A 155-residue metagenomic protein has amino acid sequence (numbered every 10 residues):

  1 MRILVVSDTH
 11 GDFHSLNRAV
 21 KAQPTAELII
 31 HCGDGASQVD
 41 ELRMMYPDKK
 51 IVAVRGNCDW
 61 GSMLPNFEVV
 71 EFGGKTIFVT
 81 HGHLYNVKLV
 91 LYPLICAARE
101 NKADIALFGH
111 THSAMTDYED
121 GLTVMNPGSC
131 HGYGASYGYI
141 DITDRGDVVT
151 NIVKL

Functional and structural regions predicted by a protein language model:
R2-F72: Core catalytic region of metal-dependent phosphoesterases/phosphodiesterases, especially metallo-beta-lactamase-like
I3, N66, G73, R99-K102 (+2 more regions): Binuclear metal-dependent phosphoesterase catalytic core
V6, T80-H81, N126-P127: Thr-Gly-centered strand-to-loop micro-motif
H10-H14, A36-D40, C58-M63, Y85-V90 (+2 more regions): Active-site environment of divalent metal-dependent phosphoester hydrolases
A26, A103-D104: Local beta-strand N-terminus motif with an aromatic residue
V52, L64-H81, L89-N101: Glycine/small-residue-rich loop that forms an oxyanion/phosphate-binding "nest" at active or ligand-binding sites
